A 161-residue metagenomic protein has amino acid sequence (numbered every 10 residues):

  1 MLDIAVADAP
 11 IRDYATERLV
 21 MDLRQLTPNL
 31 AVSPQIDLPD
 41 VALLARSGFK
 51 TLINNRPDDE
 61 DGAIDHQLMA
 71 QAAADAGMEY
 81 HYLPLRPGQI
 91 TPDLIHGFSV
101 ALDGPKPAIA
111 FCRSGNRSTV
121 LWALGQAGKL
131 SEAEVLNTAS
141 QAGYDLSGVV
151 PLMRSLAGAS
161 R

Functional and structural regions predicted by a protein language model:
L2-I109, A123-R161: Cys-dependent protein tyrosine phosphatase-like superfamily
I109-T119: A phosphate-binding catalytic loop at a beta-strand-loop-alpha-helix junction that coordinates phosphoryl groups
